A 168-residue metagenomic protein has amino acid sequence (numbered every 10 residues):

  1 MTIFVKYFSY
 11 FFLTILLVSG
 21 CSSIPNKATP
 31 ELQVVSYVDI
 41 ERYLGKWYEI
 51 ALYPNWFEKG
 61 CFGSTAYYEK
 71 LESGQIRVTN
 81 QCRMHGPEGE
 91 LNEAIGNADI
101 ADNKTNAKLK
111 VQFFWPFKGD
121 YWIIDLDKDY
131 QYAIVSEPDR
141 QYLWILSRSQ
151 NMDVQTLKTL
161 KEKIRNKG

Functional and structural regions predicted by a protein language model:
M1-F11: Bacterial N-terminal signal peptides that target proteins for export
I15, G20-G168: A beta-rich soluble binding module of mature secreted/lumenal proteins
